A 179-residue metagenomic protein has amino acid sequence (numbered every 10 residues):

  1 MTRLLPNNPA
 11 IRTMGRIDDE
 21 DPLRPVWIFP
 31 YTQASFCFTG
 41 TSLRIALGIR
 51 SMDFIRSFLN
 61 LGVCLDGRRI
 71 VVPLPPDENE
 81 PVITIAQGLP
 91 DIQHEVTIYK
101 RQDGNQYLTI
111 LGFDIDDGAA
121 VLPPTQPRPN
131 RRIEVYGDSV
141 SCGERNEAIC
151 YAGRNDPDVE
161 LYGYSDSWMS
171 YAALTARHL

Functional and structural regions predicted by a protein language model:
M1-Y136, S141-S167: N-terminal secretory targeting modules
G163-L179: Extended, H/D-rich, highly charged conserved domains that either
